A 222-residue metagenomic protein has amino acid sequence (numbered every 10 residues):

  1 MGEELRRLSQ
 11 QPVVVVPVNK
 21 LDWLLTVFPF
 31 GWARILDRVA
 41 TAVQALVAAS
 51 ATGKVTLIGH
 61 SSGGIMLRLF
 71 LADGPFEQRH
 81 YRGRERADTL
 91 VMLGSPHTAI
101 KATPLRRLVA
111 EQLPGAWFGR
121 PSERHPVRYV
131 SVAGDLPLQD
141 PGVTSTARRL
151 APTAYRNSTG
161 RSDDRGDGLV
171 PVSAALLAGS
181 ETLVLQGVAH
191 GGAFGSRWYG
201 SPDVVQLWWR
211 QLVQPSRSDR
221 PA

Functional and structural regions predicted by a protein language model:
M1-A222: Lipid deacylating catalytic domains
